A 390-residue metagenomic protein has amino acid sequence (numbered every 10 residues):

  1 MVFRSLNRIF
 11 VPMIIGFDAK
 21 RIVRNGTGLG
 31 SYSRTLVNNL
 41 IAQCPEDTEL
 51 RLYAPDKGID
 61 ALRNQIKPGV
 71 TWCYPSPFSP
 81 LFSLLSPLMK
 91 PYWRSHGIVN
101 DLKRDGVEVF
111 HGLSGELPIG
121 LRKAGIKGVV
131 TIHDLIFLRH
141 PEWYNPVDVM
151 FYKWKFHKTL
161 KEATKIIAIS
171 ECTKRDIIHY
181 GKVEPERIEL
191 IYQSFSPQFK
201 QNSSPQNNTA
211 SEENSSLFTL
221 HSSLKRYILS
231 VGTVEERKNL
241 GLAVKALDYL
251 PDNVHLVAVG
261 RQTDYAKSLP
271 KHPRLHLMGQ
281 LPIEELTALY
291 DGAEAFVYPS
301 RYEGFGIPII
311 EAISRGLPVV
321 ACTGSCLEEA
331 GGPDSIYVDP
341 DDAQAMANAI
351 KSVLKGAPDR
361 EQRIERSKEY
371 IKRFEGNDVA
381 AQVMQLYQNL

Functional and structural regions predicted by a protein language model:
F3-L390: Carbohydrate transferase catalytic cores enriched for Leloir-type hexosyltransferases
